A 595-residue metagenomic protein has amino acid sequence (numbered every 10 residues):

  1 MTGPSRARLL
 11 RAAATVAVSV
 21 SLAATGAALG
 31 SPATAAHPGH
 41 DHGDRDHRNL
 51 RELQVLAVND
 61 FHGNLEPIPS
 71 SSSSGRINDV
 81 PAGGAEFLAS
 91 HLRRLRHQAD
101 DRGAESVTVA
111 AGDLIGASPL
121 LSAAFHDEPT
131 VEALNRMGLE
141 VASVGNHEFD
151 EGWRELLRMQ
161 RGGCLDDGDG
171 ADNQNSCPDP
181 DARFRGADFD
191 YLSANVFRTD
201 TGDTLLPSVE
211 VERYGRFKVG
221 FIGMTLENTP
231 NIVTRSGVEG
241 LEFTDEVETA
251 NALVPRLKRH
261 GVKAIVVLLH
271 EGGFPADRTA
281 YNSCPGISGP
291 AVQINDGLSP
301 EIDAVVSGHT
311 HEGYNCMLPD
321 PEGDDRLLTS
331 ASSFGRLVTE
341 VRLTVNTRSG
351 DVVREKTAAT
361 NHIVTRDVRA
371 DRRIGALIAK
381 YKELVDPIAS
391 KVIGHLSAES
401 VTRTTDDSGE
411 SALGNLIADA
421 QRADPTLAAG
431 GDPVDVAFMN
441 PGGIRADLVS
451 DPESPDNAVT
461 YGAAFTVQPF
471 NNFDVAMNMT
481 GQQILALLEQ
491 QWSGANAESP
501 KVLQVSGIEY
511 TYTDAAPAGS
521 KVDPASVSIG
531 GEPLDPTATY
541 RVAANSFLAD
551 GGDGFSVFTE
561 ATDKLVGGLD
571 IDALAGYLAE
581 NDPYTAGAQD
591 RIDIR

Functional and structural regions predicted by a protein language model:
M1-A36: Secretory targeting and sorting signals
T2-R6, H37, A85-E86, S90 (+5 more regions): Zymogen propeptides/activation segments of proteases
G26-H47, A379, R595: N-terminal low-complexity, Pro/Thr-rich disordered segments that flank secretion/membrane-targeting signals
H37-T365, L413-A420, A437, N478 (+2 more regions): Acidic, metal/ion-coordinating pockets
N49-Q54, N64, N78, G83 (+8 more regions): Feature captures C-terminal
R372-A376, N415: Conserved, carboxylate-rich catalytic/transport cores that coordinate ions
G375-I393: Acidic, glycine-rich low-complexity/disordered segments
A389-E410: Glycine-rich phosphate/diphosphate-binding loops and the adjacent beta-loop-alpha structural elements that coordinate
